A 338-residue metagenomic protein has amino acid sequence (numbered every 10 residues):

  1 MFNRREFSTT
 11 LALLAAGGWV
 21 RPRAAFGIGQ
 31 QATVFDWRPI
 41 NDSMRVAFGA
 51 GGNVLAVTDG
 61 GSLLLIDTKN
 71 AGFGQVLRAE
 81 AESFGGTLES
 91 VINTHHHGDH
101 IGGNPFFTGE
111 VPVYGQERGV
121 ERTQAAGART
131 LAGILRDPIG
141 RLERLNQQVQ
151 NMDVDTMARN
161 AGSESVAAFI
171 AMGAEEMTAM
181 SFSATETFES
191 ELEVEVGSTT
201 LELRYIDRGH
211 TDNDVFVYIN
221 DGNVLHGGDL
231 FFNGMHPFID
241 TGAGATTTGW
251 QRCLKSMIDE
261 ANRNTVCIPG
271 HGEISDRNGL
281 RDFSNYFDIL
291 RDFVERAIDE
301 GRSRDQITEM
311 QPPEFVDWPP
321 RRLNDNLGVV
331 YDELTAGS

Functional and structural regions predicted by a protein language model:
F2-G27: N-terminal export signals
S8, D299-S338: C-terminal regulatory/interaction regions
F35-E80, V215-D229: Conserved beta-strand hairpin/beta-sheet module of binuclear metal-dependent hydrolase folds, prominently
G61-S90, G127, L135-E143: Pre-active-site segment of Zn-dependent metallo-hydrolases
I66-T68, E89-H96, Y114-Q116, L225-G228 (+1 more regions): Active-site neighborhood of phospho(di)ester-bond hydrolases with catalytic His/Asp-centered motifs
G72-G115: Active-site metal-binding motif and surrounding structural segment of the metallo-beta-lactamase
E121, A126-I206, R252: Metallo-beta-lactamase
V224, T248-R302, Q306: Divalent-metal (often Zn2+) His-rich catalytic cores of metallo-beta-lactamase-fold enzymes
